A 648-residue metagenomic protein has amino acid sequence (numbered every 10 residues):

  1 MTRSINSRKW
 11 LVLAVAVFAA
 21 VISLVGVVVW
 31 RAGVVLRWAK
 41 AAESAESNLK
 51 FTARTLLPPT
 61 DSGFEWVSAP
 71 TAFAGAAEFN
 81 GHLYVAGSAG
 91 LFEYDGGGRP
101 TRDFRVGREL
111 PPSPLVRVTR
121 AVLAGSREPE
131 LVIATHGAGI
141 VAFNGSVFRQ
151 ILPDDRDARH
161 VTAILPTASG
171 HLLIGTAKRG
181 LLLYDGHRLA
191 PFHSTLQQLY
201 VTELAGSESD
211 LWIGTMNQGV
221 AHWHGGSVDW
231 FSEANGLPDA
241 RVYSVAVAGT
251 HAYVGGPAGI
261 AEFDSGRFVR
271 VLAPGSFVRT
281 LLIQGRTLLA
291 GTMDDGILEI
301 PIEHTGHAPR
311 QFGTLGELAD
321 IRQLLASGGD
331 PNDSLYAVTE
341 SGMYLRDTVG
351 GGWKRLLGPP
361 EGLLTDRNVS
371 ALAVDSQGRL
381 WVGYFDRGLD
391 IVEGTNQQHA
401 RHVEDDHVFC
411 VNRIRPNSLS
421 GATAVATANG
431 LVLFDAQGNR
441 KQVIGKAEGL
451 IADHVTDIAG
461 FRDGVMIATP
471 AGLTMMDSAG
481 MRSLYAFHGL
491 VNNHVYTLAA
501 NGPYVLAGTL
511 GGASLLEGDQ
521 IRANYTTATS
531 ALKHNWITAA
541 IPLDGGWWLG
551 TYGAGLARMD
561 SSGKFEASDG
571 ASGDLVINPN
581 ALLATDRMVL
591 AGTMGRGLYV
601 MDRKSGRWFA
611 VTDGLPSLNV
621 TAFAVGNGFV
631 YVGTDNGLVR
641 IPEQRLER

Functional and structural regions predicted by a protein language model:
T2-R648: Carboxylate-rich, polar loop motifs that coordinate divalent cations or form catalytic acidic clusters
